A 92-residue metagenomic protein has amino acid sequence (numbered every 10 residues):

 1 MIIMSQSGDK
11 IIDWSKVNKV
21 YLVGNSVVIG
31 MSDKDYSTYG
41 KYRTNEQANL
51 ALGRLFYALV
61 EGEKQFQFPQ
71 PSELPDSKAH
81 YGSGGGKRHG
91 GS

Functional and structural regions predicted by a protein language model:
M1-S92: Eukaryotic intrinsically disordered, low-complexity regulatory linkers and tails enriched in Ser/Thr/Pro
